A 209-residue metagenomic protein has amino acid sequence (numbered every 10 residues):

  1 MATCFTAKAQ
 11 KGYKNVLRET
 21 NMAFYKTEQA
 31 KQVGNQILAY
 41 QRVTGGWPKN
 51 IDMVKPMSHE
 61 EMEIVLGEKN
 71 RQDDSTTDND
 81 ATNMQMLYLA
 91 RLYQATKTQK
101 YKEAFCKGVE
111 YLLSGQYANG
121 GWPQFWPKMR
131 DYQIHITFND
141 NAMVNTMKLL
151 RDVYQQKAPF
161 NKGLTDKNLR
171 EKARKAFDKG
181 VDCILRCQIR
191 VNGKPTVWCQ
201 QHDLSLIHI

Functional and structural regions predicted by a protein language model:
M1-Q10: Bacterial Sec-dependent N-terminal signal peptides
Q10-Q72, V191-K194: Low-complexity, Ser/Thr/Pro/Gly-enriched N-terminal "stalk/linker" regions
G12-Y25, V33, L38, N83-T98 (+1 more regions): Well-ordered alpha-helical scaffold segments within catalytic/enzyme domains
E19-F24, L66-T82, R130-M143: Solvent-exposed loop and edge beta-strand segments that line ligand/cofactor-binding and catalytic clefts
Q32-G45, A104-G121, R174-G193: Long, well-ordered core segments of solenoidal/helical folds
K69-T96, A104, G108-Y111, A118 (+1 more regions): Long, hydrophobic/aromatic-enriched structural stretches that serve as scaffold segments
R130-Q133, P159-K172: Short coil/linker segments at helix-helix boundaries
H208-I209: Conserved small/polar residues in nucleotide/adenosyl-binding loops
